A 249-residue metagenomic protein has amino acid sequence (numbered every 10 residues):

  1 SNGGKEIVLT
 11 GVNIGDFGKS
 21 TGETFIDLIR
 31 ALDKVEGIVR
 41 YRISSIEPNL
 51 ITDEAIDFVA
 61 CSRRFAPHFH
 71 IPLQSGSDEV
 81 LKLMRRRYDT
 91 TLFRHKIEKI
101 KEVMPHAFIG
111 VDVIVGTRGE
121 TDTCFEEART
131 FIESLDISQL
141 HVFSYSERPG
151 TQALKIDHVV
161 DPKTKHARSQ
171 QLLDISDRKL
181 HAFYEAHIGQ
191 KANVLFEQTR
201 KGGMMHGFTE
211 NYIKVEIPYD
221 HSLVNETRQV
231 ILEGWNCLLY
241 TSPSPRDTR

Functional and structural regions predicted by a protein language model:
S1-D16, F69, T91-E102, E126 (+5 more regions): Proteins enriched for Cys/Gly/acidic motifs involved in redox and nucleic-acid/cofactor modification
N2-F125: Conserved SAM/AdoMet-binding glycine-rich loop
G18-G37, M84-R87, E147-R178: Radical SAM enzyme [4Fe-4S]-AdoMet core and its adjacent flexible, acidic and glycine-rich loops/tails across
I71, D112, I132, L140 (+3 more regions): Hydrophobic, well-ordered secondary-structure elements that form the walls of internal hydrophobic environments
K155-S242: Terminal RNA-binding accessory module
P243-R249: A short, hydrophobic C-terminal helix/tail in secreted or cell-surface proteins
